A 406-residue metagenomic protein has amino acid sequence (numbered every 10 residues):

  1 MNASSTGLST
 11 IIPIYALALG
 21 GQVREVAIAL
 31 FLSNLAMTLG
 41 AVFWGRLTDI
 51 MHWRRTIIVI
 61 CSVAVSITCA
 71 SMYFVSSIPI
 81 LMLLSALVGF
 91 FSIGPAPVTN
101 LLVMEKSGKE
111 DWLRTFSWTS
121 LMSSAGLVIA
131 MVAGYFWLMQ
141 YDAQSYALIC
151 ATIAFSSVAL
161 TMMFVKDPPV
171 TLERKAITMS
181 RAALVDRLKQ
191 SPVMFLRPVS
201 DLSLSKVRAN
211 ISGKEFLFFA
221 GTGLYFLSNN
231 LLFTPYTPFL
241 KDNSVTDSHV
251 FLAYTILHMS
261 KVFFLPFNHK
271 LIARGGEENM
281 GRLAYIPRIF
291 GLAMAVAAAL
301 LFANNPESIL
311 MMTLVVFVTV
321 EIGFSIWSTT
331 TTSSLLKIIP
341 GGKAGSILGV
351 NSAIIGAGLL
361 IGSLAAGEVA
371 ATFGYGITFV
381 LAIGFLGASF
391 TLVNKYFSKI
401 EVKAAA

Functional and structural regions predicted by a protein language model:
M1-L35, K214-Y254: Helix-loop boundary and gating motifs at the non-cytosolic
G40-W53, L138, F264-E278, A370: Helix-to-loop junctions at the C-terminal end of transmembrane segments in multipass secondary transporters
T56-A70, M280-A295: Structural signature of the two symmetry-related core transmembrane helices
P79-G94, S308-I326: Hydrophobic core of transmembrane alpha-helices in multi-pass small-molecule transporters, especially MFS/SLC-type
A86-S123: Cytoplasmic helix-loop-helix junction between adjacent transmembrane helices in 12-TM secondary transporters
G94-S107, S325-I339: Intracellular juxtamembrane helix-capping segments at the cytosolic ends of symmetry-related transmembrane helices
Y146-M163, T378-K395: Symmetry-related core transmembrane helices of the 12-TM Major Facilitator Superfamily/SLC fold
D167-F219: Juxtamembrane intracellular "pre-TM" segments in multi-pass secondary transporters
